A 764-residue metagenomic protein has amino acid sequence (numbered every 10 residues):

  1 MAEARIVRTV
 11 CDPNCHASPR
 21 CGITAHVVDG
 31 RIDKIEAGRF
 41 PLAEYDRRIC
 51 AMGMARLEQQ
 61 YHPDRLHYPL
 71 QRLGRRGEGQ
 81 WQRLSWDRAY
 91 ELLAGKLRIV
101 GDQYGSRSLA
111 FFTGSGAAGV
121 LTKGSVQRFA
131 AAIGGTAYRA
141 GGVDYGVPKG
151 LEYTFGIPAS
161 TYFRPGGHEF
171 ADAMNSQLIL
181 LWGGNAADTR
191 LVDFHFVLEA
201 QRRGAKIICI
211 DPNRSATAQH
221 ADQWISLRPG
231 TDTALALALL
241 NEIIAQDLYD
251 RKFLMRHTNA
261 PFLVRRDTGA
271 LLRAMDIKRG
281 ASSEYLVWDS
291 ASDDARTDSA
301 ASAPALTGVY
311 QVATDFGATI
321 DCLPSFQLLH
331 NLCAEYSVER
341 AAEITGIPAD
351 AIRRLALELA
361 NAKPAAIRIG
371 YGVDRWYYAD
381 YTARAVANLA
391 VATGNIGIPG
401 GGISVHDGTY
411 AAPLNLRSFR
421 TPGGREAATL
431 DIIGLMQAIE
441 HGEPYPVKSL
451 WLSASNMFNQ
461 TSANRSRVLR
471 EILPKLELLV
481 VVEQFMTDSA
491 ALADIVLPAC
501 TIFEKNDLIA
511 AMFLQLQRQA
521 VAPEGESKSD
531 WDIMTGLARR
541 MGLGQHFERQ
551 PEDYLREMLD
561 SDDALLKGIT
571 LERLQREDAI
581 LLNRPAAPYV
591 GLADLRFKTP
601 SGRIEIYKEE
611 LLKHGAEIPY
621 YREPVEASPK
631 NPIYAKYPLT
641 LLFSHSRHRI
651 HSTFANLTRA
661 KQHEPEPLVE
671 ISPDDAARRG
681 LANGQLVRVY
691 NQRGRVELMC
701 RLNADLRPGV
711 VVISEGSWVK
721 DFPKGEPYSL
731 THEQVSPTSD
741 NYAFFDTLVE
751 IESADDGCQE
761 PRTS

Functional and structural regions predicted by a protein language model:
M1-K252, R256-G308, D321-C322, E339-R340 (+4 more regions): N-terminal export/assembly segments and adjacent metallocofactor-ligating motifs of anaerobic energy-metabolism
V10-P13, A17, R467-L478, V482-T487 (+2 more regions): Phosphate/diphosphate-binding loops
H16, R31-I32, G38-P41, A55 (+26 more regions): Short, glycine-/Ser/Thr-/acidic-enriched flexible segments
Y68, R72-R88, L248-A349, A520-E605 (+3 more regions): N-terminal leader/propeptide and maturation segments of large enzyme subunits in energy/redox metabolism and hydrolases
Y104-S108, D250-L254, A366, G397-S404 (+1 more regions): Flexible, glycine/charged-enriched surface loops at secondary-structure junctions
V126-L198, R203-C209, A234, P304-F316 (+6 more regions): Extended redox/cofactor-interaction regions of prokaryotic respiratory oxidoreductases
Q219-L227, A510-G525, A660: Short beta-alpha connecting loops at secondary-structure transitions that line or flank enzyme active sites
D530-Q575, S652-F654, R659-E670, D674-S764: Long, contiguous, secondary-structure-rich segments that constitute the structural scaffold of globular domains
